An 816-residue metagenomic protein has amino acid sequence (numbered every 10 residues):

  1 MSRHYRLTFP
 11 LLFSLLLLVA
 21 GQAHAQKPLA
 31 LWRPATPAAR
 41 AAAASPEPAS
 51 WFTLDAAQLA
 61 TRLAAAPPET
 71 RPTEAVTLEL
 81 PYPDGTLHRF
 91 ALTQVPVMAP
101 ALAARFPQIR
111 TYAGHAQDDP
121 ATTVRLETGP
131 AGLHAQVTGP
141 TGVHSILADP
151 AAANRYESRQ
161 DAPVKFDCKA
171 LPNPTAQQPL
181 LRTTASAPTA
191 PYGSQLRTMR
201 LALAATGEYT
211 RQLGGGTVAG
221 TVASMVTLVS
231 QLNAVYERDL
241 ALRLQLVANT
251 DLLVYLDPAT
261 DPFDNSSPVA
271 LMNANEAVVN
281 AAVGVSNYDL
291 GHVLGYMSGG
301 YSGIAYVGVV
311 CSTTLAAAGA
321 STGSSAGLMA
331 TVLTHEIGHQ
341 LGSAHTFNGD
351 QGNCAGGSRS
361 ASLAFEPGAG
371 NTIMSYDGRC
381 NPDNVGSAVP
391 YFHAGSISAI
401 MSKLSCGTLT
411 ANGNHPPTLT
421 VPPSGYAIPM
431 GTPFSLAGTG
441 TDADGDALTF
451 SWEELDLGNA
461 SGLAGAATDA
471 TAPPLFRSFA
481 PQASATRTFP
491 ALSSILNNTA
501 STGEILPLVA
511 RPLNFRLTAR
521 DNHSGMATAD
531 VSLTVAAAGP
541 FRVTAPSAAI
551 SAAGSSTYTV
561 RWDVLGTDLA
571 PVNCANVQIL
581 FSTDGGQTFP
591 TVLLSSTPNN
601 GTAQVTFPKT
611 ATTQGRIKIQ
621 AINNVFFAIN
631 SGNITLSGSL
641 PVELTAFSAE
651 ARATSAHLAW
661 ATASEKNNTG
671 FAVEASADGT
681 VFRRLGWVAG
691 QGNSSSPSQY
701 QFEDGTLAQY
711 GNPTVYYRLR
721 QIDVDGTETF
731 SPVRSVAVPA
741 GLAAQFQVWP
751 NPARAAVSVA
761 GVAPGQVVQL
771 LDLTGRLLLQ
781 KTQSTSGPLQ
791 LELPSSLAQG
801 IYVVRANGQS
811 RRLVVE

Functional and structural regions predicted by a protein language model:
A25-L147, A270-N273: N-terminal prosegments of processed precursors
K27-A38, A44, R155-A305: Fold-level signature of zinc-dependent metallopeptidase catalytic domains
V247-A270, V310-A388, E453-L463: The catalytic-center signature of Zn2+-dependent metalloproteases
T439-D444, D521, D563-A570, S664-K666: Extracellular acidic, Ser/Thr/Pro-rich low-complexity tracts
G465-A500, L593-S595, A672-N712: Recognizes extended acidic, P/S/T-rich segments that occur within or adjacent to Ig-like beta-sandwich modules
I550, P641-E665, S731-V762, L771-L778 (+2 more regions): Surface-exposed, proline-anchored Ser/Thr-rich loop/turn motifs
T602-V605, V681, G686-Y710, A756 (+3 more regions): Glycine-centered tight-turn motifs at strand-turn-strand junctions
S637-A743: Short, compositionally biased serine/threonine- and acidic-rich segments at solvent-exposed termini, linkers, or domain
